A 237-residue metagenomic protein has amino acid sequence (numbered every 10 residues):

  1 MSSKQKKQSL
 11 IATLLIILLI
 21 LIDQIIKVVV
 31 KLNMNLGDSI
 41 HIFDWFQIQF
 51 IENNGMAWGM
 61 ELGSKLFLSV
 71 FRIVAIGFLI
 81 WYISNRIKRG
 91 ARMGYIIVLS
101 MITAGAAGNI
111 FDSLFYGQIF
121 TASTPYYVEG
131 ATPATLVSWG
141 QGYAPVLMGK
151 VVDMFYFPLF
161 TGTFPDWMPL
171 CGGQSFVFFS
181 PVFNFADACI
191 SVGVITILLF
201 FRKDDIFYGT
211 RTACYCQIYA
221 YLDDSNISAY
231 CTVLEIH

Functional and structural regions predicted by a protein language model:
M1-L222, N226-H237: Alpha-helical transmembrane bundles and membrane-interface segments of multipass inner-membrane proteins
